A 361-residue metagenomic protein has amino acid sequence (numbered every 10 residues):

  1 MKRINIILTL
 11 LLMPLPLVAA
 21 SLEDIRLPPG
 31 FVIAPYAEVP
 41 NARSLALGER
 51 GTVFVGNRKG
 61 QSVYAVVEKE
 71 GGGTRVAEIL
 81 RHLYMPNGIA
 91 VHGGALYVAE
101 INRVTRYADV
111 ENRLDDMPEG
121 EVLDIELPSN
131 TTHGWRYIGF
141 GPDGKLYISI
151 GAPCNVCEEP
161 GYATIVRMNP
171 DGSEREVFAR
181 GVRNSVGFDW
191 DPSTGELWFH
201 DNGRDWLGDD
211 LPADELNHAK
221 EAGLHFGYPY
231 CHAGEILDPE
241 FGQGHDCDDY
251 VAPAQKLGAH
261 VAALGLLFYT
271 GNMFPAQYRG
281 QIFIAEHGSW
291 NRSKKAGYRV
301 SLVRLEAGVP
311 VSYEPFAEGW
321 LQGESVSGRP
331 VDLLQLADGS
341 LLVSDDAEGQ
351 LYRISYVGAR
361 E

Functional and structural regions predicted by a protein language model:
A20-L27, W135, A152-N155, P160 (+7 more regions): Beta-propeller domain segments
E23, S62-A65, A95, R103-T105 (+4 more regions): A short loop-to-beta-strand structural motif that recurs across blades of beta-propeller domains
A34-K59, V261-F268, I284-A285: Beta-strand-rich domains and repeat architectures in extracellular enzymes and scaffolds, especially beta-propellers
A34-P40, A77-H82, V122-N130, V177-G181 (+2 more regions): Surface loop/turn motifs at the tips and blade-to-blade linkers of beta-strand repeat domains
N41, K59, R75, H82-M85 (+9 more regions): Beta-rich catalytic cores
R50-G51, G93-G94, D143-G144, G195 (+2 more regions): Short coil/turn segments that connect the beta-strands within blades of beta-propeller domains
N102-G141, S149-A152, A179: Asp-box/WD-like beta-propeller blade repeats and closely related beta-sheet repeat scaffolds
